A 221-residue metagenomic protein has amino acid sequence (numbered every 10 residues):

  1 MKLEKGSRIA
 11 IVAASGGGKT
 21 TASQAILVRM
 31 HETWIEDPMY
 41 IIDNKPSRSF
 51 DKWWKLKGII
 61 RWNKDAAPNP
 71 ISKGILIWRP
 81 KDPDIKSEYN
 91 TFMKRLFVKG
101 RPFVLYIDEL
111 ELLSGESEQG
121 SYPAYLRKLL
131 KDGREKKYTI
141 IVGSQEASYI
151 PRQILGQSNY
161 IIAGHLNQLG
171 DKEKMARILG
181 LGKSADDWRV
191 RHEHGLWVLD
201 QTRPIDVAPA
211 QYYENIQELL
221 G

Functional and structural regions predicted by a protein language model:
E4-K5, I9-A13, A22, E32 (+4 more regions): Conserved P-loop NTPase motor module
I9-V28, P83-G182: Conserved P-loop NTPase motor cores
G17-W62: Walker A/P-loop NTP-binding active-site region of P-loop NTPases, recognizing the glycine-rich GxxxxGKT/S
I35-D37, K73, K136-Y138, G156-Y160 (+1 more regions): Short glycine-/polar-rich loops that comprise or flank the Walker A/P-loop and associated switch/sensor motifs
R48-L56, N69-I71, P151-L155: Short loop/helix-cap segments at secondary-structure boundaries that form the rim of catalytic
A66-D84: Conserved P-loop NTPase mechanochemical-coupling segment
G133, Y138, L169-H192, P204-I205 (+1 more regions): Transmitter module of two-component histidine kinases
